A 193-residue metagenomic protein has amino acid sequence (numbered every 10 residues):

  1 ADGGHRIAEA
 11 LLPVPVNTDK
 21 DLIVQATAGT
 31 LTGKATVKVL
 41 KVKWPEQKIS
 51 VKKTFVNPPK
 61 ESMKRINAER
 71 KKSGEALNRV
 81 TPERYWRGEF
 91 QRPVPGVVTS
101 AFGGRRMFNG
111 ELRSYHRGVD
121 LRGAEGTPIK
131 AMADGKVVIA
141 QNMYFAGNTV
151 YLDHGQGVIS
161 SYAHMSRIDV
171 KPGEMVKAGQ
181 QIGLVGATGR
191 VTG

Functional and structural regions predicted by a protein language model:
A1-K43: Cationic-aromatic interfacial patches
E9-L11, K34-T36, P128, T149 (+3 more regions): Well-ordered beta-strand positions in beta-sheet-rich domains
P15-N17, G29, L40-V42, G103 (+4 more regions): Solvent-exposed coil/turn segments that connect beta secondary-structure elements in extracytoplasmic/periplasmic
T36-A146: Surface-exposed, glycine-biased beta-strand/turn segments
P128-V138, R167-V185: Short, well-structured beta-strand-loop connectors
M132-S166, V191: Zn2+-dependent peptidoglycan hydrolase active-site motif and core
T149-D153, E174-G193: Conserved, short, structured surface segments that act as functional micro-motifs
